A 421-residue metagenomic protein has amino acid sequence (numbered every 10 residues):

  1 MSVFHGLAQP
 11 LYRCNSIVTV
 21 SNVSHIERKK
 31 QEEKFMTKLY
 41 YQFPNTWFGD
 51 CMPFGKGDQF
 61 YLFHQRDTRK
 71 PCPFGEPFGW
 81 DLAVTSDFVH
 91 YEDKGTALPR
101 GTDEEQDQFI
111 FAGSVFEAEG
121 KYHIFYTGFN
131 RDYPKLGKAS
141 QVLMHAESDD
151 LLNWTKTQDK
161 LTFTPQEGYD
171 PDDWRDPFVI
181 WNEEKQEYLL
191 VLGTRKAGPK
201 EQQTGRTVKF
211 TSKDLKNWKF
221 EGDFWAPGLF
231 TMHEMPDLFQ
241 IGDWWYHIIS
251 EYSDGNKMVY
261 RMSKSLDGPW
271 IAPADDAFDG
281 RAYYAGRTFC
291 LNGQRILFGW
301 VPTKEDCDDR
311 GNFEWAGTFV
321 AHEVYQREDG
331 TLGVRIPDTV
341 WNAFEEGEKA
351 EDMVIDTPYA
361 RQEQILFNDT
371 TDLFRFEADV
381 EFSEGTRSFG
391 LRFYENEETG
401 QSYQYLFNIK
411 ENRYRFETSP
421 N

Functional and structural regions predicted by a protein language model:
V3-G6, V23-I26: Short hydrophobic alpha-helical segments enriched in small aliphatic residues
Y12-N15, H25: Intrinsic-disorder-associated, low-complexity terminal segments enriched in Asp/Asn/His/Tyr and depleted of Lys/Arg
S16, S21, K30-D176, W181-H233 (+4 more regions): Beta-rich carbohydrate-recognition and catalytic domains
F111, E363-R387: A carbohydrate-recognition surface predominantly in extracellular/luminal proteins
L238, I355-L373, G400: Secreted extracellular polysaccharide-interacting domains
R295-L297: Short, well-structured beta-strand segments enriched in hydrophobic/aromatic residues within extracellular or lumenal
